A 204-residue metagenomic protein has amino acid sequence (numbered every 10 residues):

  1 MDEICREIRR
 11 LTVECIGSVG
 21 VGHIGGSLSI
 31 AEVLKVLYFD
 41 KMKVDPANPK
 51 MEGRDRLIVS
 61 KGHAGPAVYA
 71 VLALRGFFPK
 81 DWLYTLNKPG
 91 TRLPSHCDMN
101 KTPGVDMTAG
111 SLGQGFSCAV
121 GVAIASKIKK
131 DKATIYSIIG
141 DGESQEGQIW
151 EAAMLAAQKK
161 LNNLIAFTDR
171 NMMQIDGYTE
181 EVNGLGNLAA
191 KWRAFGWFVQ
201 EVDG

Functional and structural regions predicted by a protein language model:
C5-V21, D169-N171: N-terminal capping segment at the start of a domain
T12-C15, S27-Q158: Cofactor-binding active-site loop characterized by glycine-rich and histidine/acidic residues
G20-L28: Structural motif
N100-G104, N171-M173, A190-F195: Gly-rich Lys/Arg/Thr-decorated short loops/hinges at beta-loop-alpha junctions or inter-strand turns that position
D131-K132, E180-G204: Conserved thiamine diphosphate
T134, N162-I165, F198: Residues at the starts of beta-strands that form the adenosine-phosphate
Q158-G184: A short, conserved beta-to-alpha structural element at the edge of catalytic cores that scaffolds binding
